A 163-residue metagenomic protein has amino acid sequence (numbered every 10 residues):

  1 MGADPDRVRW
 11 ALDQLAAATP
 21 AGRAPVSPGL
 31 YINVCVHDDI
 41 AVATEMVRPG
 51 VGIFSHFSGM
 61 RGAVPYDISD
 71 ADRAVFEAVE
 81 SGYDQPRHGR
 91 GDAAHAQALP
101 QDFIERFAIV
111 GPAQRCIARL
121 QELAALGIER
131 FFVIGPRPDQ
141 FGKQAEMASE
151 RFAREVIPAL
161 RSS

Functional and structural regions predicted by a protein language model:
M1-S163: Active-site-adjacent structural elements that line small-molecule/cofactor binding pockets in enzymes
